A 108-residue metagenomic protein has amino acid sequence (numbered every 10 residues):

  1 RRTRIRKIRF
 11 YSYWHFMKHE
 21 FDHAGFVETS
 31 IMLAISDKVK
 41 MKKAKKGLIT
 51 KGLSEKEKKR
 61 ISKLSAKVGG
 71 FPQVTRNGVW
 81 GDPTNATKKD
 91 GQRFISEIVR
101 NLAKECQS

Functional and structural regions predicted by a protein language model:
R1-S108: Extended, histidine- and acidic-residue-enriched regions that form the cofactor-binding/catalytic faces
